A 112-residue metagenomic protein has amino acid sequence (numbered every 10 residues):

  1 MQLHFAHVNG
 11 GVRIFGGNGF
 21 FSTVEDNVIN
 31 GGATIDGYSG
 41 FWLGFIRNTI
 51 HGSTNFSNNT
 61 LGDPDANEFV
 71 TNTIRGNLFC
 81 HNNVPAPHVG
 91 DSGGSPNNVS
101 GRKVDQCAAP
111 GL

Functional and structural regions predicted by a protein language model:
H4, F21-S22, S92: A subset of signal/propeptide-processing and intrinsically disordered low-complexity segments in secreted/extracellular
H4-F5, N9, F15, E25-D26 (+10 more regions): Feature marks extracellular polysaccharide-active and adherence modules
G19, T60-G62: Short, solvent-exposed linear patches
G62-L112: Leucine-rich solenoid repeat scaffolds
